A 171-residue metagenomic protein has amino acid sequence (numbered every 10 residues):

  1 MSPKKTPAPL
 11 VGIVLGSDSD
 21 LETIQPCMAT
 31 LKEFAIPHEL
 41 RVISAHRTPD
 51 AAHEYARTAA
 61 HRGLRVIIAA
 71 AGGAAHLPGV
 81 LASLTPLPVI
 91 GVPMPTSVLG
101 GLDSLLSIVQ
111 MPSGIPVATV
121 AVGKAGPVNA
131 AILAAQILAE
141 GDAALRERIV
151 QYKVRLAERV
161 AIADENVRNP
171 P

Functional and structural regions predicted by a protein language model:
M1-A8, P171: Basic/polar N-terminal segments that are highly enriched at the extreme N-terminus, encompassing both cleavable
A8-R47: Glycine-rich phosphate/diphosphate-binding loop of Rossmann-like nucleotide-binding domains
D20-I24, T48-A52, A71-V80, L99-L102 (+1 more regions): Short glycine/serine/threonine-rich phosphate/pyrophosphate-binding segments that cradle anionic phosphate groups
L40-H61: N-terminal beta-loop-helix "entrance" segment that forms/cooperates in small-molecule cofactor or anionic ligand
Y55-S97: Glycine-rich phosphate-binding loop
S97-E147: Short, glycine-/small-residue-rich phosphate/pyrophosphate-handling segment
L138-P171: Glycine-rich phosphate/pyrophosphate-binding loop and the adjoining helix
